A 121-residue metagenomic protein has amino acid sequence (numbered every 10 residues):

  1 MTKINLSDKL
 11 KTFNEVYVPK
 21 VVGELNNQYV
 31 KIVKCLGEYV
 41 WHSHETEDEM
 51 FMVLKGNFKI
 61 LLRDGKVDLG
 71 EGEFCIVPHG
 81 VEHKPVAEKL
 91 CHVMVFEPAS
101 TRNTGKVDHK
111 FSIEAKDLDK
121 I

Functional and structural regions predicted by a protein language model:
T2-L10, G23, E88-I121: Double-stranded beta-helix
L6-W41, E47, G105: A short glycine-rich, His/Asp/Glu-containing loop-to-beta-strand
N26, L54-K55, G70-E71, K89: A cytosolic small-molecule/anion-sensing beta-strand core signal
N27-Y29, L36-E38, K55-K59, K66 (+1 more regions): Short, charged/polar surface micro-motifs in flexible loops or helix N-caps
K34-C35, H44-L62, F96: Short, conserved beta-strand element in jelly-roll/cupin
H42, I60-L61, V77, E82-E88 (+1 more regions): Short beta-strand His + acidic residue motifs that chelate non-heme Fe in jelly-roll/DSBH and cupin folds
L62-R63, E71, A87, G105: Short glycine-/acidic-enriched loop or helix-start segments at secondary-structure transitions that form or flank
R63-H79: Short acidic-glycine-tyrosine-enriched beta hairpin
